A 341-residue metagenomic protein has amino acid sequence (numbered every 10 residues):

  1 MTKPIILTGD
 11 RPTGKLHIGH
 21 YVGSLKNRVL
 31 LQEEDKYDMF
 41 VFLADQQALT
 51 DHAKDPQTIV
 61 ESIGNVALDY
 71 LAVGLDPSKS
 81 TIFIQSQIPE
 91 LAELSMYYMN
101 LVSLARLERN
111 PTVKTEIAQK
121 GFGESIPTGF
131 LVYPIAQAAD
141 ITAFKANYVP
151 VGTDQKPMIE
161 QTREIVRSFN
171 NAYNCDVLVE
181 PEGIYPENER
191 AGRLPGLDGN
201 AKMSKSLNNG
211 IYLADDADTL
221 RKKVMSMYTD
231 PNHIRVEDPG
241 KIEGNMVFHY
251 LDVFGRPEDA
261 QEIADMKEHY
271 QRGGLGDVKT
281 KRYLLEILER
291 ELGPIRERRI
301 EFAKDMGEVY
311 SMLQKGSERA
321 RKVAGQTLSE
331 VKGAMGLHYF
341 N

Functional and structural regions predicted by a protein language model:
T2-A139, R296, I300: N-terminal Rossmann-like or analogous alpha/beta NTP/dinucleotide-binding catalytic cores that position adenine
P12, T50, K54, V149 (+3 more regions): Short coil/turn segments at secondary-structure junctions
L16-V22, F40, D55-I59, S78 (+6 more regions): Structured ligand/cofactor/substrate-binding pocket environments in proteins
S24, R28, V66, M158 (+2 more regions): Alpha-helical packing segments of well-folded alpha/beta enzyme cores
L49-H52, F144-N147, K202-M203: Active-site-proximal beta-alpha loop/turn segments in soluble metabolic enzymes
R109-N110, A146-N147, S206: A short secondary-structure junction signal
R163-N341: Conserved nucleotide- and phosphate/pyrophosphate-binding catalytic cores in adenylate/nucleotidyl-handling enzymes
